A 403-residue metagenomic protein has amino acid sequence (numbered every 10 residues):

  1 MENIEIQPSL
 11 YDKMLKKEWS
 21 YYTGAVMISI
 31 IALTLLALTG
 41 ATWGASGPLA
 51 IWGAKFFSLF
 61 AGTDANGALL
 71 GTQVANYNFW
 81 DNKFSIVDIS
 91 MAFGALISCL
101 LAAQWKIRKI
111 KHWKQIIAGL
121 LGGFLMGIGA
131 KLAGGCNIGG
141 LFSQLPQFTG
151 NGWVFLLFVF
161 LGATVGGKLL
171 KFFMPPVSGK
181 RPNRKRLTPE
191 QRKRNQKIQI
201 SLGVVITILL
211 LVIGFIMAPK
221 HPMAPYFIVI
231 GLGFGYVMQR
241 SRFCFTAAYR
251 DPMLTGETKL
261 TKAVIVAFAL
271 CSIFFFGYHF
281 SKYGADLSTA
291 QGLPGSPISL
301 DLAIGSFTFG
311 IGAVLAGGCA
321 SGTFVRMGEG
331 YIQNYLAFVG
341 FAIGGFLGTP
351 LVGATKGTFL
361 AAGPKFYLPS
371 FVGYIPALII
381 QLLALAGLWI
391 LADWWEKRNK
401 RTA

Functional and structural regions predicted by a protein language model:
E2-A403: Membrane-interfacial helix-loop segments of redox and metal-homeostasis proteins, especially TM-loop-TM junctions
